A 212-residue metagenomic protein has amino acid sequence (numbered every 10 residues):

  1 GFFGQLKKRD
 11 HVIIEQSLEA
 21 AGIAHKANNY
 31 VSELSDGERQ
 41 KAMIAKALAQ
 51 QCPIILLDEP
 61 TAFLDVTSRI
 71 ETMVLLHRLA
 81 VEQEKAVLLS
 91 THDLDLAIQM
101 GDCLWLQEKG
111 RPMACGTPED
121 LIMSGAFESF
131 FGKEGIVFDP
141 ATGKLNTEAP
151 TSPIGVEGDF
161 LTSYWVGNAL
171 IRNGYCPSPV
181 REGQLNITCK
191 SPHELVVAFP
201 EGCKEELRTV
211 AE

Functional and structural regions predicted by a protein language model:
K8-K26: Conserved ABC ATPase "signature" region
Y30-L34, E38: Conserved ABC ATPase signature
I44: Hydrophobic anchor residue at the start of the ABC signature
I55-D58: Catalytic Walker B motif of ABC-type/P-loop ATPase nucleotide-binding domains
R69-E82: Helical segment within the ABC ATPase nucleotide-binding domain
T91-H92: H-loop/switch region of ABC-family ATPase nucleotide-binding domains
G132-A211: ABC ATPase nucleotide-binding domains
